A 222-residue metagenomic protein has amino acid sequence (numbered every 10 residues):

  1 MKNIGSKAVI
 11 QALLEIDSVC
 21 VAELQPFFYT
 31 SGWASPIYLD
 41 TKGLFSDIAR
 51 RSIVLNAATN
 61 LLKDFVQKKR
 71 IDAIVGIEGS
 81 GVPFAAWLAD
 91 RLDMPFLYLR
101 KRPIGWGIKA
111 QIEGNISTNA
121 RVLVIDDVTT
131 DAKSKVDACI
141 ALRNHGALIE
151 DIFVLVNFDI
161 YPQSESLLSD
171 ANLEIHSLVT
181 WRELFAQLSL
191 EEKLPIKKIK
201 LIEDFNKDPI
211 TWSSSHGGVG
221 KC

Functional and structural regions predicted by a protein language model:
M1-F65: Active-site-facing substrate-recognition patch
K2-E15, I140-C222: PRPP-dependent phosphoribosyltransferase catalytic core
G32, I74, F96: Conserved hydrophobic/aromatic pocket- or pore-lining residues that grip, position, or stack substrates in active sites
A58-I71, C139-L148: Phosphate/pyrophosphate-binding loops at sites that engage ATP/ADP/AMP, CoA/4′-phosphopantetheine, polyphosphate
K68-E78, F153: Short glycine-rich phosphate-binding loop at a beta-alpha junction
D72, A120, E150: Conserved acidic residues
F84-L123, D131-D137: Short, glycine/charge-rich flexible loops or terminal/linker lids adjacent to PRPP-binding catalytic cores
